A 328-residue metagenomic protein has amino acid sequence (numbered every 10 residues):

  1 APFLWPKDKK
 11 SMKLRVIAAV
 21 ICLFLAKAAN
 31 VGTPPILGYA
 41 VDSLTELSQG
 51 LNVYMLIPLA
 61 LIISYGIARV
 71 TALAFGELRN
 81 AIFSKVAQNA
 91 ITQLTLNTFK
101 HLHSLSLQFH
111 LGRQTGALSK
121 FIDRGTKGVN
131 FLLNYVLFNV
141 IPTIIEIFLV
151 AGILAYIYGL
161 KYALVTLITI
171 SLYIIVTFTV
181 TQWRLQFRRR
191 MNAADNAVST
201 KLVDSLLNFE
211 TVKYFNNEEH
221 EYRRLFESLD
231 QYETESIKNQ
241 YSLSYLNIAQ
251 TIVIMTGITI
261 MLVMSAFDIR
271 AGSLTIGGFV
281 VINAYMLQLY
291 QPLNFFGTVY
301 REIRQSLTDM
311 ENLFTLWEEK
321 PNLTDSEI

Functional and structural regions predicted by a protein language model:
W5-K10, S104-L111, R124-L133, L137 (+7 more regions): An intracellular "coupling" helix at the cytosolic face of ABC transporter transmembrane type-1 domains
S11-F75, A155-L164, G272-I276: Transmembrane helix-loop-helix hairpins at lipid-water interfaces of multipass membrane proteins, especially the type-1
L14-Y39, L61, Y65, N80-S84 (+8 more regions): Alpha-helical segments in transporter systems
A19-F24, F138-R189, L262-L274: Transmembrane helices of ABC transporter permease
P35, Y39, S43, A81 (+7 more regions): Transmembrane alpha-helix boundary and packing residues in multipass membrane permease domains and related
E46-S48, Y54, I153-S171, K238 (+2 more regions): Helix-loop-helix
I67-A87, N134, F138-I145, V165-N192 (+3 more regions): Alpha-helical transmembrane segments of multi-pass membrane proteins
T98-L102: Conserved beta3-strand ATP-binding lysine motif
